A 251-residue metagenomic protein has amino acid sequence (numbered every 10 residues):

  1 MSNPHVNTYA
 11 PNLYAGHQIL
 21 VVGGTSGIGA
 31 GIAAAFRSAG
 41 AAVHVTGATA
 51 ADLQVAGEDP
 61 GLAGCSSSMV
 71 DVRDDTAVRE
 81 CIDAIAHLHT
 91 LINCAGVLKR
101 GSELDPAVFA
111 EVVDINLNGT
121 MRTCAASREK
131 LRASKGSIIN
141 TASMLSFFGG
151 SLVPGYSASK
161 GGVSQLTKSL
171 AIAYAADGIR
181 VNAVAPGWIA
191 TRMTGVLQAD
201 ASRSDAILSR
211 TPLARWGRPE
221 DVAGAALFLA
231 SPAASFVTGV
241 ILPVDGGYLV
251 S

Functional and structural regions predicted by a protein language model:
S2-A10, F148, L227, T238-S251: Short C-terminal tail/terminal secondary-structure segment of NAD(P)H-dependent dehydrogenase/reductase domains
T25-S26: Conserved glycine-rich cofactor-binding loop
C94-K99, G247: Conserved NAD(P)H cofactor-binding loop of Rossmann-fold oxidoreductase domains
R100-V113, I207: Substrate-binding pocket helix/loop in short-chain dehydrogenase/reductase
C124, S159, T167: Active-site helix of classical SDR
S143: Residue(s) in the substrate-gating loop at a strand-loop-helix junction that position the organic substrate next
A175, R180, V237-G239: Short, small/polar-rich loop/turn modules that mediate ligand/substrate recognition or access, typified
